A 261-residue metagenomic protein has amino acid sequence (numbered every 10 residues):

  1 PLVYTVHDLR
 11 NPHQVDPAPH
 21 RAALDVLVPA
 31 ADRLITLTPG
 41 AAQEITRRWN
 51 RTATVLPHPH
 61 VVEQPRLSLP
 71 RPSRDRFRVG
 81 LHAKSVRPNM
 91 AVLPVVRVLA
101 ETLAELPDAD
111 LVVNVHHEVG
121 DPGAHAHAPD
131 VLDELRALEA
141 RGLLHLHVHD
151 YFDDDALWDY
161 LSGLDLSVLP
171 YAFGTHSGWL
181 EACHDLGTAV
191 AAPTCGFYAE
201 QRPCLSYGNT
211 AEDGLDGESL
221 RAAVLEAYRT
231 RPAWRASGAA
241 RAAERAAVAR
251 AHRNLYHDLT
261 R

Functional and structural regions predicted by a protein language model:
P1, P17-R33: Membrane-proximal helix-turn-helix segments that form the acceptor-binding/catalytic region of lipid-linked
P29-R66: Donor nucleotide-sugar binding/catalytic pocket of nucleotide-sugar-dependent glycosyltransferases
L56-R66, S85, H117-V119, A242 (+1 more regions): Short beta-strand->alpha-helix junction loop in the catalytic core of nucleotide-activated group-transfer enzymes
R71-A91, V96, V112-V113: Conserved donor-binding/catalytic core segment of Leloir-type glycosyltransferases
H117, H125-W158: Nucleotide-activated donor-binding/catalytic signature segment of Leloir-type glycosyltransferases, i.e., the conserved
W158-T175: Acidic donor-binding loop of glycosyltransferase active sites
A189-C195, A199: Short hydrophobic beta-strand element within catalytic cores of glycosyltransferases and related nucleotide-activated
G214-E218, A222-R261: A charged, aromatic-enriched C-terminal amphipathic alpha-helix characteristic of glycosyltransferases across folds
